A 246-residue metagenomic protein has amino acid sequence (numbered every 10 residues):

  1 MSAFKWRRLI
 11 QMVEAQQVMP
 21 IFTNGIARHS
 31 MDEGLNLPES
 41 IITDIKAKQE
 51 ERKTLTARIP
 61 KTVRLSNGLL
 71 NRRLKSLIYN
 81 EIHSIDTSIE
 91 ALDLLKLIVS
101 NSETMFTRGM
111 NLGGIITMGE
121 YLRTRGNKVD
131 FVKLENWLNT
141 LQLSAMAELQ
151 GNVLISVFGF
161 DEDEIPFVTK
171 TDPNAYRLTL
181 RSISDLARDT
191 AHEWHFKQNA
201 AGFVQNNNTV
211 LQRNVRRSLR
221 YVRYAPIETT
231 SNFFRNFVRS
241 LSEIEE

Functional and structural regions predicted by a protein language model:
M1-E246: Conserved NTP-donor binding/palm subdomain of two-metal-ion nucleotidyltransferases/polymerases, i.e., the charged
